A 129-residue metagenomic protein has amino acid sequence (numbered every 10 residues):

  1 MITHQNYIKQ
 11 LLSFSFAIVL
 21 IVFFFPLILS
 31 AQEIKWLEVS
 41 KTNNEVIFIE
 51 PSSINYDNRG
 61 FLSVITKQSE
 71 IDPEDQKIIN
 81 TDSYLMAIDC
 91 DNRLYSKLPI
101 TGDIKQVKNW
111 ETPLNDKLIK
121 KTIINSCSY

Functional and structural regions predicted by a protein language model:
M1-T3, D75: Intrinsic disorder/low-complexity signature
T3-F16: Bacterial N-terminal signal peptides that target proteins for export
F14-P26: Bacterial N-terminal signal peptides
L27-Y129: N-terminal secretory-pathway/extracellular module detecting exported/lumenal segments and adjacent signal-anchor/first
